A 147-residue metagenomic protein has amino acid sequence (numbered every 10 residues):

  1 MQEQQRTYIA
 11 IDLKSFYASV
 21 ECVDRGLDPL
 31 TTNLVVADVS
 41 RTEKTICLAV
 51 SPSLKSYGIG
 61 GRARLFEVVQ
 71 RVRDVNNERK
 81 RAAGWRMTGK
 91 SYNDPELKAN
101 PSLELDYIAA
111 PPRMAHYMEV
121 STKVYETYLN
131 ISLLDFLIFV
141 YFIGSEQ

Functional and structural regions predicted by a protein language model:
M1-E146: Residues that scaffold, gate, or flank divalent-cation-dependent active/transport sites
